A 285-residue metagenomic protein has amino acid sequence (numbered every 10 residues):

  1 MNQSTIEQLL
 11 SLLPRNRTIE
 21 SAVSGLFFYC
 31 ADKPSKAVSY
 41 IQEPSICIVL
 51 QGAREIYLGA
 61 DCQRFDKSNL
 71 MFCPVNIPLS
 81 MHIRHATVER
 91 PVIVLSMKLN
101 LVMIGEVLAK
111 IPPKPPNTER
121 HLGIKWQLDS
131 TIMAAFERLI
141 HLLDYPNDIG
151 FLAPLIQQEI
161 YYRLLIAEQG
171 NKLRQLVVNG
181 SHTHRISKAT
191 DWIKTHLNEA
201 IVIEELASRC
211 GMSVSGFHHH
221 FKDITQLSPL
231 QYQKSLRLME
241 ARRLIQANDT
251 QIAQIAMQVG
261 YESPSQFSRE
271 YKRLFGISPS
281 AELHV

Functional and structural regions predicted by a protein language model:
M1-A22, S35-K36, T118-R120, L142: A short, N-terminal "cap"/entry segment at the start of jelly-roll beta-barrel domains of the cupin/DSBH fold
R17-P115: N-terminal regulatory/effector-sensing and dimerization cores that precede helix-turn-helix DNA-binding domains
A37, E119-Q127, V177, E204-E205: A ubiquitous short alpha-helical element
E55, A200, D249-T250: Residue at a beta-strand N-cap/secondary-structure junction
I104-E159, R163, A189-D191: Amphipathic alpha-helical segments enriched in hydrophobic/aromatic residues interleaved with Lys/Arg
E159, R163-G170, L176-V178, K194-H196 (+3 more regions): Basic/polar phosphate-binding segments, predominantly the helix-turn-helix DNA-binding elements of transcriptional
L197-N198, I245-A247: Short amphipathic helical patch at the helix-1/turn junction of helix-turn-helix
